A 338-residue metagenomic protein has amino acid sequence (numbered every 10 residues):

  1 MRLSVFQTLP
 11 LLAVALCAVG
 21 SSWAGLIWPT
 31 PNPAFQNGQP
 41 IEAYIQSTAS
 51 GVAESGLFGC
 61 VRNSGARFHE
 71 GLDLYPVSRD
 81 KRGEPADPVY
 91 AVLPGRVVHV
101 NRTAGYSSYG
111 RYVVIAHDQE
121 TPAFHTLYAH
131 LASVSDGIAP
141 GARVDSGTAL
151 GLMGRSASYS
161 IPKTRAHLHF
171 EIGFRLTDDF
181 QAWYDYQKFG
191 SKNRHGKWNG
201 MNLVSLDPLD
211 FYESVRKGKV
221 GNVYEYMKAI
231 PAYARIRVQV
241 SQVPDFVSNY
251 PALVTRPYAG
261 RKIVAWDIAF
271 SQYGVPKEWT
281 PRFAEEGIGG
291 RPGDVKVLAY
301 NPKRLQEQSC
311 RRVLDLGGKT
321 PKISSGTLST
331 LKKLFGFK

Functional and structural regions predicted by a protein language model:
M1-P10: Bacterial N-terminal signal peptides that target proteins for export
A15-G20: N-terminal signal peptide c-region/cleavage motif recognized by signal peptidases
W23-R111, R194-K338: Surface-exposed, glycine-biased beta-strand/turn segments
Y75, A129-L131, M153: Short His-Asn-centered micro-motif
R79, V100-T103, S133, G154-S158: Short beta-turn/strand-loop junction motif enriched in small, turn-promoting residues
E84-A86, V92-S135, K163, H167-H169: Zn2+-dependent peptidoglycan hydrolase active-site motif and core
V92, I138-V144: Short, well-ordered loop/turn sites that connect or cap secondary structure elements
S107, Y112-I115, A142-K219: Conserved, short, structured surface segments that act as functional micro-motifs
